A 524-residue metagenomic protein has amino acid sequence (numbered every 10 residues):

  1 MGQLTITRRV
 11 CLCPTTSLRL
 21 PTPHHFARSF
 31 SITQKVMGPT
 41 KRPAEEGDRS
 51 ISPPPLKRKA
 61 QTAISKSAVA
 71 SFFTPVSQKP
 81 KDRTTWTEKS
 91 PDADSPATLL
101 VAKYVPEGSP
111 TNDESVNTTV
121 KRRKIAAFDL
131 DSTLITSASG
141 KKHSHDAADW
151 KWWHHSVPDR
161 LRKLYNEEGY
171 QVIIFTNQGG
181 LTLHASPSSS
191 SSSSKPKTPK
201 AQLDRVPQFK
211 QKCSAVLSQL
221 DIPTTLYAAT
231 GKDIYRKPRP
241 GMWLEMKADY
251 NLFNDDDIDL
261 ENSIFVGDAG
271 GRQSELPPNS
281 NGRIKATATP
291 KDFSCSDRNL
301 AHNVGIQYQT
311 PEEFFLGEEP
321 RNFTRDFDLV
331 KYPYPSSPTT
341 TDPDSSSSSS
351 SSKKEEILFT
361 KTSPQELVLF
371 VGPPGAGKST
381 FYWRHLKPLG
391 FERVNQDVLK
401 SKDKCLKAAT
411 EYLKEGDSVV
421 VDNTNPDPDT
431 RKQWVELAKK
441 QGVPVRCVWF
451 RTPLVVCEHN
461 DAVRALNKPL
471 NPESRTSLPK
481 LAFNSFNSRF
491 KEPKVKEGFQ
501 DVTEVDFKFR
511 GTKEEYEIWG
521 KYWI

Functional and structural regions predicted by a protein language model:
G2-L130, T136-K142, D146, S192-S193 (+3 more regions): Non-catalytic pre-domain segments flanking phosphatase-related domains
K142-I173, A185-S186, S193-S214, R236-P240: Short, acidic loop-to-helix structural element flanking the phosphoryl-transfer center in phosphate-processing enzymes
T225-L226, K232-F253, I258-S263, G267-F314 (+3 more regions): Conserved GTP-binding G-domain of TRAFAC-class P-loop NTPases and closely related GTPase folds
F370: Hydrophobic anchor at the beta1->P-loop junction of P-loop NTPases
P374: The conserved Walker
G377-K378: Conserved glycine(s) of the Walker
L389-R446: Conserved nucleotide-sensing/catalytic segment adjacent to the nucleotide-binding pocket in NTP-handling enzymes
Q441-D461: Conserved phosphate-donor/acceptor-positioning beta-strand/loop module used by diverse small-molecule
